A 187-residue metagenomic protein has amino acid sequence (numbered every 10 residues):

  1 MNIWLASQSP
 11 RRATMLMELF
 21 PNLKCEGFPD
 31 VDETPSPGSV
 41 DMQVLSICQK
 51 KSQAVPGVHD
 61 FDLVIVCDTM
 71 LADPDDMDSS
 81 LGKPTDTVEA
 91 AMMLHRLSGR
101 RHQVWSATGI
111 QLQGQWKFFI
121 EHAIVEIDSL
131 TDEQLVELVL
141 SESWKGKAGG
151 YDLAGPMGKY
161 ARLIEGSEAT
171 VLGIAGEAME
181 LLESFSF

Functional and structural regions predicted by a protein language model:
M1, P21-L23, D62, G114: A structural micro-motif
M1-P21: N-terminal beta1-alpha1 ligand-phosphate binding loop
Q8, F28, Q113: Cofactor-binding loop segments of dinucleotide-utilizing enzymes, especially the Rossmann-like FAD- and NAD(P)+-binding
R12, D32-T34, E180: Flexible, glycine-rich phosphate/dinucleotide-binding loops and adjacent beta-alpha linkers at cofactor/substrate
L23-T34: A short beta-strand-loop structural module common to alpha/beta enzyme folds
P37-F187: Anionic-ligand binding patches
